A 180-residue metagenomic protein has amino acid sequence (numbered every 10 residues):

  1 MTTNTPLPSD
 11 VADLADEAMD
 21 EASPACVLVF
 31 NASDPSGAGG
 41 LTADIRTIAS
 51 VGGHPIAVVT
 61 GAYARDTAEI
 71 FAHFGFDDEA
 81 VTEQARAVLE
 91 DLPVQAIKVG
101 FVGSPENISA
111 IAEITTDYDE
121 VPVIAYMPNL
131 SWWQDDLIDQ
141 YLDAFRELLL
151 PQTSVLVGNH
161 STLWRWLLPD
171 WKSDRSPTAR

Functional and structural regions predicted by a protein language model:
M1-A96, T162-R180: Small-residue (G/A/S/T)-rich helix-start motifs and N-terminal tracts that mark the onset
P35-G39, V102-A110, L137-L142: Glycine-rich anion/phosphate-binding loops
F74-E83, S131-L150: Conserved phosphate-binding/catalytic loop of the ribokinase/pfkB sugar-kinase fold
Q95-I108, T115: N-terminal glycine-rich "phosphate-gripper" loop used for MgATP/nucleotide binding and carboxylate activation
V102, P128-L130, S161: Active-site beta-loop-alpha junctions enriched in small/polar residues
D117-I124: A short helix->loop->beta-strand "cap" motif at the edges of active sites that frequently abuts
L137-R180: Conserved phosphate/ATP/ADP-binding segment of small-molecule kinases
